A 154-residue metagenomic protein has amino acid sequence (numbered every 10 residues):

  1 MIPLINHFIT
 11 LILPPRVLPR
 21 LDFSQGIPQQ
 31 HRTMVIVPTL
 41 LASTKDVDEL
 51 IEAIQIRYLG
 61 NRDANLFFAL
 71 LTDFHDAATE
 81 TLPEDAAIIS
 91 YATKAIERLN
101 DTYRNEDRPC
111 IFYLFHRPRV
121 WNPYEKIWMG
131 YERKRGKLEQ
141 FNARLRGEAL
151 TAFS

Functional and structural regions predicted by a protein language model:
M1-F23: N-terminal membrane-anchoring/stem segments of glycan-assembly enzymes
R16-S154: Internal catalytic domains of large membrane-associated glycosyltransferases
